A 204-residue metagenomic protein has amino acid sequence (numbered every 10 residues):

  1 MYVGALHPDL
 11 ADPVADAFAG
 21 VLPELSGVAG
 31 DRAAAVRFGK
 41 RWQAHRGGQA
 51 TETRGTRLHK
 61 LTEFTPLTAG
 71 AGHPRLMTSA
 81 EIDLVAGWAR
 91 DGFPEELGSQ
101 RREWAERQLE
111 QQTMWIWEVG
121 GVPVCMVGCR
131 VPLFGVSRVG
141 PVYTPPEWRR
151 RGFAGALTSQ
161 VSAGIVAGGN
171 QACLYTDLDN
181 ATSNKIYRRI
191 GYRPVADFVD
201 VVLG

Functional and structural regions predicted by a protein language model:
M1-A71, V201: Acyl-donor-binding surface of acyltransferase catalytic domains
P8-A17, G140, T144-P146, R150-A167 (+1 more regions): Conserved acetyl-CoA-binding loop-helix of GNAT-fold acetyltransferases
L22-R32, I165-T176: Conserved GNAT acetyl-CoA-binding A-motif
A29-A35, L174-N184, V201-G204: Conserved beta-strand-loop-alpha-helix junction that forms the acyl-donor binding cleft
A44-A50, R188-D197: Conserved acetyl-CoA-binding loop of GNAT-fold acetyltransferases
F64-L97: Short amphipathic alpha-helix that is part of the acyltransferase structural core
L97-Y143: A conserved beta-strand-loop-helix scaffold within acyl/acetyltransferase catalytic domains
I116-E118, C129-P132, R151-G164, Q171 (+2 more regions): Recognition helices and adjacent regulatory flanks at domain boundaries
